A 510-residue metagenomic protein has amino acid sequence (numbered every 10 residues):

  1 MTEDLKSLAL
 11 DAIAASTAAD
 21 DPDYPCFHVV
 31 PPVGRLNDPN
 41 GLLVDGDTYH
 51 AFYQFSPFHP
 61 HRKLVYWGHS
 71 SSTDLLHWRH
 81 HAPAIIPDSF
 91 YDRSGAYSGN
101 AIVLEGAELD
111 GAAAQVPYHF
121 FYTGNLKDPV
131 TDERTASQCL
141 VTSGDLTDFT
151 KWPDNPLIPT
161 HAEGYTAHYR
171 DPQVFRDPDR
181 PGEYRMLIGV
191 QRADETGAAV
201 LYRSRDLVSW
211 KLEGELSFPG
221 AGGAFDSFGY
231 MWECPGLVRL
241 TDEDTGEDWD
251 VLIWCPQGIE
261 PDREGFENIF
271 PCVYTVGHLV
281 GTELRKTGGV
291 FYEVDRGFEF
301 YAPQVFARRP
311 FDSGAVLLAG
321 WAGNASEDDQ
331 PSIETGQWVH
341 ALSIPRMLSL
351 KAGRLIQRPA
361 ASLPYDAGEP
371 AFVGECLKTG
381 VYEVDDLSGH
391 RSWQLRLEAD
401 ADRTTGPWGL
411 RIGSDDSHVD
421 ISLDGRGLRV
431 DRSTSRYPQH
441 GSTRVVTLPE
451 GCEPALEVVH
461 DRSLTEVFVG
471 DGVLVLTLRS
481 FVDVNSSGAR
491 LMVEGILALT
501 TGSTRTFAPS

Functional and structural regions predicted by a protein language model:
M1-R170, R176-F228, T241-R296, F311-S313 (+3 more regions): Beta-rich carbohydrate-recognition and catalytic domains
A9-A15, D244-T245, W254, F270-S510: Beta-rich accessory regions
C234-P235: Functional cores that coordinate and move charged inorganic groups
V238: Catalytic nucleophile-His microenvironment captured as a short glycine-rich beta-strand/loop that brackets
